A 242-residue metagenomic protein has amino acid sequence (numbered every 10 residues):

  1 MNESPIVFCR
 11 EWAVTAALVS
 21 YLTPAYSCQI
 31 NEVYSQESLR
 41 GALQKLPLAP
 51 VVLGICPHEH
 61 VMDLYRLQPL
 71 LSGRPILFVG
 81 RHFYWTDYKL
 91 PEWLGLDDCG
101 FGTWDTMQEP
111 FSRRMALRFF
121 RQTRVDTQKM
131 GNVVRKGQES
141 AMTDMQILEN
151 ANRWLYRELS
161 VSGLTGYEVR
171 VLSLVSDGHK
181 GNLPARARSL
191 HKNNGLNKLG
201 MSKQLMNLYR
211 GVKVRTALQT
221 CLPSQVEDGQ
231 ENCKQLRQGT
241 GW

Functional and structural regions predicted by a protein language model:
M1-Q138: N-terminal regulatory/sensing modules of transcriptional regulators
C9, T15, H191-K198: Secondary-structure boundary/capping motif
V125-Q128, V133-K136, M142-L155, L222-D228: Phosphate/pyrophosphate-recognition segments in soluble nucleotide-handling domains
A141-N193: Helix-turn-helix DNA-binding segment
N193-W242: Basic, Lys/Arg-enriched C-terminal extension of HTH/homeodomain DNA-binding domains
